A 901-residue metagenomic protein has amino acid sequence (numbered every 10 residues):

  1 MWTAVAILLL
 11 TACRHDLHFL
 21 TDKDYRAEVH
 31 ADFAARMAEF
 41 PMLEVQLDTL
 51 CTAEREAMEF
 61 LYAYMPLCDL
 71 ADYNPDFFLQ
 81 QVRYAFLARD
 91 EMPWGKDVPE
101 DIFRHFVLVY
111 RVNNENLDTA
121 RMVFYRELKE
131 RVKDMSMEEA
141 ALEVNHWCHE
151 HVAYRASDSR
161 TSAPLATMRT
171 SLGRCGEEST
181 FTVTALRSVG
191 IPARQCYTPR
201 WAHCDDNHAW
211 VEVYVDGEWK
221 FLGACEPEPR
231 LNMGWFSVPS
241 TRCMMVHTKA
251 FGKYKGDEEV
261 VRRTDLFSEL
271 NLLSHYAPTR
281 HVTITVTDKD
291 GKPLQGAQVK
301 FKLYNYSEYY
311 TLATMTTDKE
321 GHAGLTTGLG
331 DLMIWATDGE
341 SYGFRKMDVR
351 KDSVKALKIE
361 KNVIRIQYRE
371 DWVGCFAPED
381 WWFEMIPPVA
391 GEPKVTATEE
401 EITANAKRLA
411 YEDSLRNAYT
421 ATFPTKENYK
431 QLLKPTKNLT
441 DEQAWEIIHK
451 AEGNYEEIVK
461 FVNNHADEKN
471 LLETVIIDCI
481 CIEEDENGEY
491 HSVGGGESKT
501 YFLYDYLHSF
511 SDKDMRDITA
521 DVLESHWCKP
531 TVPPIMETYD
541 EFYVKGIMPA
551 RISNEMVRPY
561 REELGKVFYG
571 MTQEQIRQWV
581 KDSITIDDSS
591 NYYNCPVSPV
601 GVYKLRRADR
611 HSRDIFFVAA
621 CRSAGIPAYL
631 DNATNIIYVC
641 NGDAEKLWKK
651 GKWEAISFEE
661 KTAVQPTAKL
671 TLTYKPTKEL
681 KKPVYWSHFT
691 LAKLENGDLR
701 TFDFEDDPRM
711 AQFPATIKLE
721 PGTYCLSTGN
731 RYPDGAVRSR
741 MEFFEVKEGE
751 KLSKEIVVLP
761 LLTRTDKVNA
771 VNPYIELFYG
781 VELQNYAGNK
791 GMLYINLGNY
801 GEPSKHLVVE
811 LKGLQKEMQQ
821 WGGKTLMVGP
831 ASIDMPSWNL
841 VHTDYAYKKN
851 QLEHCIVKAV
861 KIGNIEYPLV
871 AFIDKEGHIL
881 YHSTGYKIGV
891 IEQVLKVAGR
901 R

Functional and structural regions predicted by a protein language model:
A27-T170, T396-L605: Secondary-structure boundary elements
E130-R131, M135, A140-H146, R155-L165 (+9 more regions): Hydrophobic/aromatic-rich core segments of domains that either
R280-G291, G321, P666-K681: A short, amphipathic beta-strand motif
N305-T326, N696-F713: Short, acidic Ser/Thr/Gly-rich low-complexity loop/linker segments typical of extracellular and cell-surface proteins
K319-I334, D338-S341, M347-S353, P708-D734 (+1 more regions): Short Pro-Gly-centered beta-turn/loop motif in secreted/extracellular proteins
L783-L811: Short active-site neighborhood of thiol/selenol oxidoreductases, capturing the structured segment around
L826, P836-L869: Short, internal strand/loop/helix patches that form the active-site neighborhood or redox-interaction surface
E866-G885: A short, hydrophobic beta-strand/beta-hairpin element that forms part of a small beta-sheet core
